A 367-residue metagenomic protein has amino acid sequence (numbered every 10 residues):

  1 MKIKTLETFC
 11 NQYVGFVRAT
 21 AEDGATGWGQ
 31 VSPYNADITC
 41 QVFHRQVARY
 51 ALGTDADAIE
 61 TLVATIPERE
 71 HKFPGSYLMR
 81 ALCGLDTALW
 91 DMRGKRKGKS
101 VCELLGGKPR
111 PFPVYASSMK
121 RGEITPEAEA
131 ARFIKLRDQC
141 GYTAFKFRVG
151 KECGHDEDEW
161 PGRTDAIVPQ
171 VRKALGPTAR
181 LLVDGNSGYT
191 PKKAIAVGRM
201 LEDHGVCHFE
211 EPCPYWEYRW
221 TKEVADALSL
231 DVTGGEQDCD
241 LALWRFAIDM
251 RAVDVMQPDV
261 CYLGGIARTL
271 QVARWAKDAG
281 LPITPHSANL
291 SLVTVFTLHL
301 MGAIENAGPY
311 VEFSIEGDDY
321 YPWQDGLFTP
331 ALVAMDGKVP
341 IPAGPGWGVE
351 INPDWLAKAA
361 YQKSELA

Functional and structural regions predicted by a protein language model:
M1-W28, S32, D318-D325: Structured beta-strand/loop patches that form or line metal/cofactor-binding pockets in enzymes
I3, G24, V47, L85 (+8 more regions): Conserved, mostly hydrophobic/aromatic
N11-V14, Q30-D37, H71, S117-R121 (+1 more regions): Glycine-rich phosphate/pyrophosphate-binding beta-alpha loops
T20-K97: Metal- or metallocofactor-binding catalytic centers and their adjacent structured scaffolds across diverse enzyme
G29, V114-S117, T143-F147, L181-G185 (+5 more regions): Hydrophobic faces of well-ordered beta-strands that scaffold small-molecule active sites in alpha/beta enzyme cores
R45, T61, R199, G205 (+1 more regions): Shared catalytic-loop signature of beta/alpha-barrel
P111-F112, A116-L228: Metal-dependent enolase-superfamily TIM-barrel catalytic cores that perform enediolate-based chemistry
G317, Y321-A367: C-terminal extensions of enzymes
